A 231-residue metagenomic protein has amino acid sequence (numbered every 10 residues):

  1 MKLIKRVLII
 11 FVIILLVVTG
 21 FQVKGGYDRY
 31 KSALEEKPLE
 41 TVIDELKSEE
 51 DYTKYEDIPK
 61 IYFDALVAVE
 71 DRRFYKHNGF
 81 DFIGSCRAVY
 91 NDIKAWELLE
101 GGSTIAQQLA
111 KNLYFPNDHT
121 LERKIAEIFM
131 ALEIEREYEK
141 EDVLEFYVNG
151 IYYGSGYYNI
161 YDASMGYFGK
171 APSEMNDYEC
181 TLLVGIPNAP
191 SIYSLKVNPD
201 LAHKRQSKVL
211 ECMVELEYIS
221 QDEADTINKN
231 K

Functional and structural regions predicted by a protein language model:
M1-K231: Juxtamembrane regions of bacterial inner-membrane/periplasmic proteins, predominantly the peptidoglycan biogenesis
